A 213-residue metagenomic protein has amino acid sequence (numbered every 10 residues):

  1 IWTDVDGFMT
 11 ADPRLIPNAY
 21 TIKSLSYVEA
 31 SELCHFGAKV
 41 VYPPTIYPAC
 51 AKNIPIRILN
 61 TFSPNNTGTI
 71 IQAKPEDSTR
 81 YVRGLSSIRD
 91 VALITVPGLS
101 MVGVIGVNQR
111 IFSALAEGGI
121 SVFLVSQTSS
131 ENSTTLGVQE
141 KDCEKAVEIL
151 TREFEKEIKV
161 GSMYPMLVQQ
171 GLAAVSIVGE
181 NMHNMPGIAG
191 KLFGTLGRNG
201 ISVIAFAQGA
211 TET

Functional and structural regions predicted by a protein language model:
I1-T213: C-terminal catalytic "cap/lid" subdomain
